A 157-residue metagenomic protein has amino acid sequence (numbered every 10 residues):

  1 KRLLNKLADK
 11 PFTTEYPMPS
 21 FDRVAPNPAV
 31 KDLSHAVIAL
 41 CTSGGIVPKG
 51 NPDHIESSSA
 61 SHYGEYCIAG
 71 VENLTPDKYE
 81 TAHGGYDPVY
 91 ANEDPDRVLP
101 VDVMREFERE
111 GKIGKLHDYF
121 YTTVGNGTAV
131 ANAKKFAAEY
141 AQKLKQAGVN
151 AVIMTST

Functional and structural regions predicted by a protein language model:
K1-T157: Metallocofactor- and cofactor-centric catalytic cores in central/energy metabolism, strongly enriched
